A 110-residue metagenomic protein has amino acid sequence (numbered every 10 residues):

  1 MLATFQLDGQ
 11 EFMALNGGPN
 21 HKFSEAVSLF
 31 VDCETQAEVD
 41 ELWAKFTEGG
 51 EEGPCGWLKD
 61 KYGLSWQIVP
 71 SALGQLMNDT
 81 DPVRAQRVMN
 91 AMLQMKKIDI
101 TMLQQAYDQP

Functional and structural regions predicted by a protein language model:
M1-P110: Glyoxalase I/VOC metalloenzyme domain signal
